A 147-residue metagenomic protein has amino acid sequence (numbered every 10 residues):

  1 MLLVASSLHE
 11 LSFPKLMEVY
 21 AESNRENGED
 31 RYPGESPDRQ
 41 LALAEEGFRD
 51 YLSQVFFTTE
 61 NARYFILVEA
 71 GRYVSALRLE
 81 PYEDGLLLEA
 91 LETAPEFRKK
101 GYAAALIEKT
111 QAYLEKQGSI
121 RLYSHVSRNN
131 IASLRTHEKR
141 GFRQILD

Functional and structural regions predicted by a protein language model:
M1-L11, D147: Acyl-donor-binding surface of acyltransferase catalytic domains
E10-L11, E18-E89, A94: Acetyl-CoA-dependent GNAT
V19-S23, Y113, T136, R140: Alpha-helical interaction/dimerization surfaces of two-component signaling modules
L91-K99, V126-N129: A short, internal acetyl-CoA/4′-phosphopantetheine-binding micro-motif in the GNAT/acyltransferase core
F97, G101-K109: Conserved acetyl-CoA pyrophosphate-binding loop and the N-cap/start of the following alpha-helix in GNAT-like
A104, R128-L146: Conserved active-site alpha-helix within GNAT-family acetyltransferase domains
L114-H125: Conserved GNAT acetyl-CoA-binding A-motif
